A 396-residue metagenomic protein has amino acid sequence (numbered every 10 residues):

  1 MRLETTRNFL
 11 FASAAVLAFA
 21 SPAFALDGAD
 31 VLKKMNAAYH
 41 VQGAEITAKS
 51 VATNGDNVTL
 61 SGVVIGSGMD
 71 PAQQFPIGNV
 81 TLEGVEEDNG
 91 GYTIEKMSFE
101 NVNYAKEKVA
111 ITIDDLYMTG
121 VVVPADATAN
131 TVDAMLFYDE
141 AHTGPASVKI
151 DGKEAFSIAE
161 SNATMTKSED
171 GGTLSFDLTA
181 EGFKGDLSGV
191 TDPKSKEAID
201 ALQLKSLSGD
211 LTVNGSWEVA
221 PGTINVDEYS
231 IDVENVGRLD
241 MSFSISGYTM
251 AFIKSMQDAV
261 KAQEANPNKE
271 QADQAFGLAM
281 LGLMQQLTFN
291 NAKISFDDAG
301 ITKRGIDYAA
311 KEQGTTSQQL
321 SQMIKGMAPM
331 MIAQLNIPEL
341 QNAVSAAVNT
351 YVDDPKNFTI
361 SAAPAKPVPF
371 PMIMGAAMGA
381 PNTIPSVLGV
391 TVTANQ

Functional and structural regions predicted by a protein language model:
M1-A25, A362: Gram-negative bacterial Sec-dependent N-terminal signal peptides
L26-Q396: Glycine-rich, small/hydroxylated-residue low-complexity segments
